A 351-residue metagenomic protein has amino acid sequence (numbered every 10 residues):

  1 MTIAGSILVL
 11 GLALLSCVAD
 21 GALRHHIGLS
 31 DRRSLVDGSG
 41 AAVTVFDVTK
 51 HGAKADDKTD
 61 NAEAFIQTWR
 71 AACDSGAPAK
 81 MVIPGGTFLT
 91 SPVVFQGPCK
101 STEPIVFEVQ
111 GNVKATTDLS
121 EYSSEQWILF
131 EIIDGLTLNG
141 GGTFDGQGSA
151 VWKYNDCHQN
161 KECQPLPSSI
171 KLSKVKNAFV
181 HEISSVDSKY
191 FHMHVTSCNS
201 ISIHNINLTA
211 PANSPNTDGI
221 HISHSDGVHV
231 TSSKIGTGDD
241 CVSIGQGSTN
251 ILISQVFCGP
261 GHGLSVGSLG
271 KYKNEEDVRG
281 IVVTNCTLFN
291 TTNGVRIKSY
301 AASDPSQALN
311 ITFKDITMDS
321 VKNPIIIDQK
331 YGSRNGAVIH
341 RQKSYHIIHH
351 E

Functional and structural regions predicted by a protein language model:
T2-E351: Extracellular/periplasmic carbohydrate-active domains that bind, remodel, or depolymerize complex polysaccharides
